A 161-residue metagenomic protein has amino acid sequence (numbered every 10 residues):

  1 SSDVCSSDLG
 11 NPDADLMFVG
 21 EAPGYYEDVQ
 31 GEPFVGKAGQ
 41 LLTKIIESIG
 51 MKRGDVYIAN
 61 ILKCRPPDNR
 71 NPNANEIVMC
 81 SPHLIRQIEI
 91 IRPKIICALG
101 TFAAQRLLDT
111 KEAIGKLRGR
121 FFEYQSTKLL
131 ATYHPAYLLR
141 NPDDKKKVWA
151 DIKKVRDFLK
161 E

Functional and structural regions predicted by a protein language model:
S1-E161: A polyanion-binding, active-site-adjacent surface
